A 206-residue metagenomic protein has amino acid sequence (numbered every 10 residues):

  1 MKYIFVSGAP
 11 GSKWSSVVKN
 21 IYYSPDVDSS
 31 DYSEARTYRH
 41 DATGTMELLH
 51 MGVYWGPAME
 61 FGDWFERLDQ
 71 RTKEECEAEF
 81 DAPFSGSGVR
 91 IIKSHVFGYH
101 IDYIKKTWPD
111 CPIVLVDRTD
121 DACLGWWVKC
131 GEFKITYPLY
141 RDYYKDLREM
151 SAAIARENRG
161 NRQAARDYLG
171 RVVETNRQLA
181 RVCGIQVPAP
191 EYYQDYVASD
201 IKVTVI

Functional and structural regions predicted by a protein language model:
M1-E79, R181, A189, Y193-I206: PAPS-dependent sulfotransferase catalytic core
E74-A82, Y99-D102: A generic local structural motif
S85-V187, V203: PAPS-dependent sulfotransferase catalytic domain
